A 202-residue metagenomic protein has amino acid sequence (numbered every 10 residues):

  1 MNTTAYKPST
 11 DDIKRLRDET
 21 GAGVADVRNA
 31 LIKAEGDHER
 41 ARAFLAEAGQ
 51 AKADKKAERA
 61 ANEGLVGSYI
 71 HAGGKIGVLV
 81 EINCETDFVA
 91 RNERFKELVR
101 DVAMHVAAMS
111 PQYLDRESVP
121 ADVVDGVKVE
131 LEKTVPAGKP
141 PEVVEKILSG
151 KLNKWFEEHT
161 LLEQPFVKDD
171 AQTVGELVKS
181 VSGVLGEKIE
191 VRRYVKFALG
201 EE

Functional and structural regions predicted by a protein language model:
N2-E202: N-terminal assembly/interaction segments in proteins that build large macromolecular machines
